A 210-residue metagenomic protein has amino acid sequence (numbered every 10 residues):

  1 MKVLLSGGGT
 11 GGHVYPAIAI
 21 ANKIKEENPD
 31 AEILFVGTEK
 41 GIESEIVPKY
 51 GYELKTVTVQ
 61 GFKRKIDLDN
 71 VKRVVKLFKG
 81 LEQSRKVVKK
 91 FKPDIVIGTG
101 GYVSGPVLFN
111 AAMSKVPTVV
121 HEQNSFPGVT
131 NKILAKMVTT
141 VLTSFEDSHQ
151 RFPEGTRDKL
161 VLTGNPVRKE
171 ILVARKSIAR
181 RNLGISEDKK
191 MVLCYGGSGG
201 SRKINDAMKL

Functional and structural regions predicted by a protein language model:
V3-G8, E27-K76, T163-N165: Conserved nucleotide-sugar phosphate-binding/catalytic loop shared by glycosyltransferases and other
H13-K25: Short amphipathic alpha-helix
N28, V87-K92, I185-E187: Glycine-rich phosphate-binding loop signature in dinucleotide/nucleotide-binding domains
G41, I46, Y50, K176-I178 (+1 more regions): Donor-nucleotide binding loops and adjacent catalytic segments primarily of GT-B fold Leloir glycosyltransferases
I42, E53, A112-S177, I185: Active-site-proximal region of nucleotide-activated glycan assembly enzymes, centered on histidine/acidic-rich loops
K72-K86: Glycine-rich, highly charged phosphate/nucleotide-binding loops
Q83-V96, S104-V119, K132-T140: Glycosyltransferases and closely related glycan-assembly transferases that use nucleotide-activated donors
